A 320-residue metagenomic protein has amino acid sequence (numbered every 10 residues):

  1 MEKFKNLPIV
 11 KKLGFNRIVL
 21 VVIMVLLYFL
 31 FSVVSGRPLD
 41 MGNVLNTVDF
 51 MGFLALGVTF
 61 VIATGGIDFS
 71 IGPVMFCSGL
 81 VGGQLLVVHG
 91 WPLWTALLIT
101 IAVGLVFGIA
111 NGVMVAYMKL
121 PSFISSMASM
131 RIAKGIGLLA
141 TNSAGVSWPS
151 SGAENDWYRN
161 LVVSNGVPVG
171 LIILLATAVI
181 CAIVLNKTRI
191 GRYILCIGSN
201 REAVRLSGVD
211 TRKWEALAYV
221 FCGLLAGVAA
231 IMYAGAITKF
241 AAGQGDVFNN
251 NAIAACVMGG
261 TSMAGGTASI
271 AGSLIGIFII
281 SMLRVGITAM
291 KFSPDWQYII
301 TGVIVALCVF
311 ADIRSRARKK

Functional and structural regions predicted by a protein language model:
E2-L56, H89-T95, V209, K320: Membrane-interfacial amphipathic/re-entrant helices at transmembrane-helix boundaries
K5-K12, I67, V106-W148, V184-R189 (+3 more regions): Short loop segments and helix-boundary regions at transmembrane helix junctions of multi-pass inner-membrane proteins
R17-V22, V44, G52, P73-C77 (+7 more regions): Hydrophobic alpha-helical transmembrane segments
I23-P38, T64, A140-T141, A182-R189 (+1 more regions): Structural signal for alpha-helical transmembrane segments and their membrane-water exit/capping regions in multi-pass
L27-H89, M114-K119, G260-I270, V303: Single transmembrane alpha-helix segments in multi-pass membrane proteins
P92, A96-T100, V106-N111, V115 (+1 more regions): Helix-loop-helix "hairpin" substructures at the membrane interface of multi-pass membrane proteins
S122-K187, W214-L217, A236-G245, W296: Transmembrane helix-bundle core of multi-pass membrane transporters and related energy-transducing complexes
Y219, A226, A236, F240-G302: Transmembrane alpha-helical segments in multi-pass inner-membrane proteins
